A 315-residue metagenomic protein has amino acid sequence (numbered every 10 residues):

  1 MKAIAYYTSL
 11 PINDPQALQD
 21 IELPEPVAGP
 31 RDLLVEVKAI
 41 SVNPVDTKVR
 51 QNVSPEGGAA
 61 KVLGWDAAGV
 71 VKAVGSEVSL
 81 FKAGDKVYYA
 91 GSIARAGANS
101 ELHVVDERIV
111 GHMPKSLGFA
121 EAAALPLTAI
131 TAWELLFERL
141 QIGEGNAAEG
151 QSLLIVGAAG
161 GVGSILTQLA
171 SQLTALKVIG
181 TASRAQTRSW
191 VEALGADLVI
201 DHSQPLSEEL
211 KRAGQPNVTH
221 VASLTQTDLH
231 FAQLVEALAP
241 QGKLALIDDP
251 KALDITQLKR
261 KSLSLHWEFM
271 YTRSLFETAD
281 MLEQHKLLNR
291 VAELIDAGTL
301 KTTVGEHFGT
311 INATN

Functional and structural regions predicted by a protein language model:
P24-S41, Q51-A94: Glycine-rich beta-strand-centered segment in the early N-terminal region that forms part of a ligand/cofactor-binding
D85-K86, L102, S152, K243: Residue-level marker of beta-strand positions
A94-E107: A structural motif shared across PLP-dependent enzymes of the aminotransferase-like
A98-N99, S183-W190, A252-I255: Short, glycine/polar-rich helix-capping loops at beta-to-alpha or helix-loop-helix junctions that flank or form
A120: C-terminal boundary of histidine-terminating zinc-finger modules
A123-Q204: Mid-domain Rossmann-like dinucleotide-binding core that forms the NAD(H)/NADP(H) cofactor-binding site
E144-N146, L194, L198-E268: Glycine-rich cofactor phosphate-binding loops and adjacent beta1-alpha1 units of small-molecule cofactor enzyme domains
Q257-F308: C-terminal substrate-binding/catalytic core of Rossmann-like NAD(P)-dependent dehydrogenases/reductases
